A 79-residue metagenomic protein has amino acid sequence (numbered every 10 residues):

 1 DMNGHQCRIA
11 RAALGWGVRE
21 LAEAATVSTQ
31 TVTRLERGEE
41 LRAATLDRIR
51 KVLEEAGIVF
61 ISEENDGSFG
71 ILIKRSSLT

Functional and structural regions predicted by a protein language model:
D1-M2: A detector for short, charged/polar N-terminal pre-domain segments
H5-E20: Short basic helix-loop element that most often maps to the first helix and adjoining turn of HTH DNA-binding modules
C7, L21-A22, V32-L35: Conserved hydrophobic/aromatic packing and binding residues within compact polymer-binding modules
A12, E23, R37: Alpha-helical residues within the helix-turn-helix
A12, T26, A43-I61: DNA major-groove recognition helix of helix-turn-helix/homeodomain DNA-binding modules
E20, L35, R42, E55: Major-groove DNA-recognition helix of helix-turn-helix-type DNA-binding domains
T26-L41: Recognition helix of helix-turn-helix/homeodomain-like DNA-binding domains that insert into the DNA major groove
I58-T79: Helix-turn-helix/homeodomain-like alpha-helical modules used for DNA recognition and transcription-factor dimerization
